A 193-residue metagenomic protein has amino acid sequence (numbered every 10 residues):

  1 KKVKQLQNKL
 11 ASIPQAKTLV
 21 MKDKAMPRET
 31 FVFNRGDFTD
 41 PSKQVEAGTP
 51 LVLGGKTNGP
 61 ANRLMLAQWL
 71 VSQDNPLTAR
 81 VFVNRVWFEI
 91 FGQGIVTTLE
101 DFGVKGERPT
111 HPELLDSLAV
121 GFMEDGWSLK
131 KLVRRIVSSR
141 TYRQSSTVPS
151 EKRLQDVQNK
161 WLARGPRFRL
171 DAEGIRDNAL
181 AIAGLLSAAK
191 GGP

Functional and structural regions predicted by a protein language model:
K1-P193: Primarily short, surface-exposed interaction patches in extracytoplasmic proteins
